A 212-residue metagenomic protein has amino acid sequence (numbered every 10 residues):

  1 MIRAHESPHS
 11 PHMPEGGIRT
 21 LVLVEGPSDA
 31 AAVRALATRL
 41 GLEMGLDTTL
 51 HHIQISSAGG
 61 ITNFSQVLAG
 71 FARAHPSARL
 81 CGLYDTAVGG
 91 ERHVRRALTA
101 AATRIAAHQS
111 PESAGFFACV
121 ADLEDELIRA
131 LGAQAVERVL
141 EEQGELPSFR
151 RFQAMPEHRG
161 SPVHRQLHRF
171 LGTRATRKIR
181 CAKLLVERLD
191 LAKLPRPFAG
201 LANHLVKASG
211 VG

Functional and structural regions predicted by a protein language model:
I2-T86: Acidic, glycine-rich catalytic loops of TOPRIM or P-loop NTPase phosphate-binding modules used across DNA replication
A32, N63, D122, E126 (+5 more regions): Exposed alpha-helical structural elements
A69-L80, E141, L201-A208: Domain-length accessory/inserted modules outside core catalytic folds
A87-E91: Short acidic, S/G/P-rich loop/turn micro-motifs used as interaction or catalytic elements
R92-R165: Activity-critical C-terminal alpha-helical subdomain
H164-G212: Charged phosphate-binding loop/patch that engages nucleotide di/tri-phosphates or the phosphate backbone of nucleic
